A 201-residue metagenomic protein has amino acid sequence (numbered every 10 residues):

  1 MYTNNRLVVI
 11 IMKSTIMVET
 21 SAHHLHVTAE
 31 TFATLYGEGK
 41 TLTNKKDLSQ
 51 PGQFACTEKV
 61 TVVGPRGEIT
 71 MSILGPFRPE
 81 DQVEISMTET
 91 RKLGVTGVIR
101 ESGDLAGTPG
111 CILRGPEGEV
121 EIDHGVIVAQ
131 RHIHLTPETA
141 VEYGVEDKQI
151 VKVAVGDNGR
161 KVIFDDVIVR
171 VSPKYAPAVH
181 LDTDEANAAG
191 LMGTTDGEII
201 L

Functional and structural regions predicted by a protein language model:
M1-I11: Short, Lys/Arg-enriched N-terminal segments with co-localized hydrophobic residues within the first ~10-30 amino acids
I11-M12, A140: Generic structural signal for short, solvent-exposed loop/turn connectors between secondary structure elements
M12-T20: Generic N-terminal amphipathic, Lys/Arg-enriched alpha-helix
M17, H24-G64, M71-P116, E121-K148 (+2 more regions): Short beta-strand-centered segments at strand-helix junctions
D157-G159: Amphipathic terminal alpha-helices
K161-I163: Short coil-to-beta-strand transition motifs
I199-L201: Short beta-strand-to-coil "C-cap" segments at the C-terminal boundary of structured domains/repeats, marking
